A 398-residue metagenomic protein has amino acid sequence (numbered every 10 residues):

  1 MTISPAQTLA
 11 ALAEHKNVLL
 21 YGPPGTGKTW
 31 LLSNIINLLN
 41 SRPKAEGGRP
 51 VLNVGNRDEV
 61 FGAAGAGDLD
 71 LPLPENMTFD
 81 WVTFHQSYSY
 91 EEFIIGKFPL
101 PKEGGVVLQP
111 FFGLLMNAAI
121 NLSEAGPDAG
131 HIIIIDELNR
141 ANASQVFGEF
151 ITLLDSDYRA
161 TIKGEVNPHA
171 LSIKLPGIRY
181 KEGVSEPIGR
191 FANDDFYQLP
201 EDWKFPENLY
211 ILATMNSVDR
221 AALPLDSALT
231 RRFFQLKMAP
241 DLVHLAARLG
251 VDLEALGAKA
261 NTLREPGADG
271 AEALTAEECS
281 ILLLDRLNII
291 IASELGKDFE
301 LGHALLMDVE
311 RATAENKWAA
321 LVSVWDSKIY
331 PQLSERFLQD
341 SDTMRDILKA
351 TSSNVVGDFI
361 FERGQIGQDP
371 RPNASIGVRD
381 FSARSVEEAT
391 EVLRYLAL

Functional and structural regions predicted by a protein language model:
M1-L398: C-terminal regulatory/interaction module of P-loop NTP-utilizing enzymes
